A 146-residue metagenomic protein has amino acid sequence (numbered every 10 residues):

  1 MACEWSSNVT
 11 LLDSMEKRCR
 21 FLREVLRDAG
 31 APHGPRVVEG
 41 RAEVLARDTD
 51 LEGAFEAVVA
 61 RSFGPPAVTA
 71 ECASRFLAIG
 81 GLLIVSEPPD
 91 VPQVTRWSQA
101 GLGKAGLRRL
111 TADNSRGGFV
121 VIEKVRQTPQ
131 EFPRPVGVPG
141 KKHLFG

Functional and structural regions predicted by a protein language model:
M1-S6: Conserved SAM-binding loop of SAM-dependent methyltransferases across substrates and taxa, primarily the Class I
S7-T10, S14-G146: S-adenosylmethionine
